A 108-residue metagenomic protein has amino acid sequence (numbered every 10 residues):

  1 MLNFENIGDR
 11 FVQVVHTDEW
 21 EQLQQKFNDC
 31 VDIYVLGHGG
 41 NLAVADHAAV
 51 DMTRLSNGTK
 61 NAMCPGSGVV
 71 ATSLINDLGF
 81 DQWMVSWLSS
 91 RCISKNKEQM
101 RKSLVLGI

Functional and structural regions predicted by a protein language model:
M1-V15: Generic N-terminal amphipathic, Lys/Arg-enriched alpha-helix
F4, W20-L23, A45: Hydrophobic packing residues in well-ordered alpha-helices of helical domains and bundles
G8-D9, I33-Y34, L106: A short, structure-level motif marking secondary-structure boundaries and short turns
F11-H16, S73-D77: Short, flexible loop segments at the rims of nucleotide/cofactor-binding pockets, characterized by
V12-C30: A short, well-structured juxtamembrane/interface segment
K26-K97: Glycine-rich, small/polar surface segments that engage phosphate groups of diverse ligands
S94-K95, R101-I108: C-terminal binding/interaction regions
